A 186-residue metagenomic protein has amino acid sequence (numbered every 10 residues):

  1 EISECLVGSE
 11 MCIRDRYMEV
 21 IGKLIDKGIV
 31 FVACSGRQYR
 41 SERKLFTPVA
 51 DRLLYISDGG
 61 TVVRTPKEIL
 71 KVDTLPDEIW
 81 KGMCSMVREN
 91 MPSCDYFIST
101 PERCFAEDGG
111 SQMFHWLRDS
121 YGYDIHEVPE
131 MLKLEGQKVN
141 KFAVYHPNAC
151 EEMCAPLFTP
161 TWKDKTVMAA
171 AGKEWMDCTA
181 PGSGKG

Functional and structural regions predicted by a protein language model:
E1-C12: Short, small-residue-biased leader/transition segments that mark boundaries at the very start of proteins
E1-I2, I21, K44-F46, M131-K133: Short, flexible, glycine/charge-rich loop motifs used to bind or transfer phosphoryl groups or to couple energy/partner
E10, P76, P147-N148: Short beta->alpha junction loops/turns
E10, V72, C178: Glycine- and other small-residue-rich loops at beta-strand/loop junctions that grip anionic moieties
R14, M18, S183-G186: Short, well-ordered alpha-helical scaffold segments within catalytic/effector domains
R16-F114: Active-site phosphate-binding/coordination module
M86, S93-G186: Conserved acidic, metal-coordinating active-site core of Asp-based, Mg2+-dependent phosphoryl-transfer enzymes
